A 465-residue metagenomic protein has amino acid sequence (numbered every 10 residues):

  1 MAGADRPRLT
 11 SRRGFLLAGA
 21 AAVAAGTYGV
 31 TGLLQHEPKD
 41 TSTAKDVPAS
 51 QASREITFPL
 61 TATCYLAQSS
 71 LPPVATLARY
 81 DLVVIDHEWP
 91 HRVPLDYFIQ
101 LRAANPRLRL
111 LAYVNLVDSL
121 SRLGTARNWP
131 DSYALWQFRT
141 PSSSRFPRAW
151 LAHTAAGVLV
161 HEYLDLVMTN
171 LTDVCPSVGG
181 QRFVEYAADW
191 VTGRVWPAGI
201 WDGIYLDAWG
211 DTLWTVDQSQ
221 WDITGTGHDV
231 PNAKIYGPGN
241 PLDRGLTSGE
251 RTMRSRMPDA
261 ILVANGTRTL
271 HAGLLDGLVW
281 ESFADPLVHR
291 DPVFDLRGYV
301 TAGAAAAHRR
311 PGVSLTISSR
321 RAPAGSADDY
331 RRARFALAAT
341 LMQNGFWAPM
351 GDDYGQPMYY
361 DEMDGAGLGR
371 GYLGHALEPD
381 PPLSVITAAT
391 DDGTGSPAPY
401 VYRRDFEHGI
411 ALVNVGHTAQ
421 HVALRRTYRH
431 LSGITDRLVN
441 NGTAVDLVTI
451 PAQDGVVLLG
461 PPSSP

Functional and structural regions predicted by a protein language model:
M1-T10, A21-T27: N-terminal secretory signal peptides
A2, A20-V23, S42, V47 (+2 more regions): N-terminal cationic amphipathic segment used for targeting or macromolecule association
G3-A4, S11, Y360, G365: N-terminal leader/targeting segments
P7-G14, H36, A44: Twin-arginine (Tat) signal peptide motif
G14-L34: N-terminal export signals
G29-A52: C-terminal segment of N-terminal export signals and the immediately downstream linker at the start of the mature
V47-S463: Glycan-processing catalytic domains of CAZymes
